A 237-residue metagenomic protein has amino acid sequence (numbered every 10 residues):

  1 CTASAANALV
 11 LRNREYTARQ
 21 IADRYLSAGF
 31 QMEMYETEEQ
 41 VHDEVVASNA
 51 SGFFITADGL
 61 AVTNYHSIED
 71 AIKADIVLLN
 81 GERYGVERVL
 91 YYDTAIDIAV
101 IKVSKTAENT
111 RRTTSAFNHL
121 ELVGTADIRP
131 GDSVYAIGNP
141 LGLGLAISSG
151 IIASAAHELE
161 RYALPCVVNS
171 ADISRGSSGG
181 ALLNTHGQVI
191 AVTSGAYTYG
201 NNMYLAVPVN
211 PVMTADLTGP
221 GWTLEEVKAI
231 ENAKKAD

Functional and structural regions predicted by a protein language model:
C1-A47, A236-D237: Protease-domain processing segments flanking chymotrypsin-fold serine proteases, especially trypsin-like
A6-A22, E87-R88, K105-A116, P140 (+1 more regions): C-terminal cap/linker of serine protease catalytic domains
R12-R19, E36-N64, E82-V86, H119-E121 (+2 more regions): A conserved glycine-rich beta-strand in the N-terminal activation segment of trypsin-fold
M32, K73-N80, D132-N139: Short conserved beta-strand and strand-loop elements enriched in small hydrophobics with frequent Asp/Gly
E38-V45, Y91-I96, A107-T114, A155-V168 (+1 more regions): Gly/Ser-enriched beta-turn/beta-hairpin loop segments
N49, T56-I98, V103-E108: Catalytic-histidine neighborhood of serine endopeptidases, predominantly the chymotrypsin-like S1/PA family
F53, D172-T193: Catalytic nucleophile loop of clan PA
N118-L164, S174-S177, S194-Y204: Flexible, gly/ser-rich surface segments that form the specificity/activation loops bordering the active-site cleft
